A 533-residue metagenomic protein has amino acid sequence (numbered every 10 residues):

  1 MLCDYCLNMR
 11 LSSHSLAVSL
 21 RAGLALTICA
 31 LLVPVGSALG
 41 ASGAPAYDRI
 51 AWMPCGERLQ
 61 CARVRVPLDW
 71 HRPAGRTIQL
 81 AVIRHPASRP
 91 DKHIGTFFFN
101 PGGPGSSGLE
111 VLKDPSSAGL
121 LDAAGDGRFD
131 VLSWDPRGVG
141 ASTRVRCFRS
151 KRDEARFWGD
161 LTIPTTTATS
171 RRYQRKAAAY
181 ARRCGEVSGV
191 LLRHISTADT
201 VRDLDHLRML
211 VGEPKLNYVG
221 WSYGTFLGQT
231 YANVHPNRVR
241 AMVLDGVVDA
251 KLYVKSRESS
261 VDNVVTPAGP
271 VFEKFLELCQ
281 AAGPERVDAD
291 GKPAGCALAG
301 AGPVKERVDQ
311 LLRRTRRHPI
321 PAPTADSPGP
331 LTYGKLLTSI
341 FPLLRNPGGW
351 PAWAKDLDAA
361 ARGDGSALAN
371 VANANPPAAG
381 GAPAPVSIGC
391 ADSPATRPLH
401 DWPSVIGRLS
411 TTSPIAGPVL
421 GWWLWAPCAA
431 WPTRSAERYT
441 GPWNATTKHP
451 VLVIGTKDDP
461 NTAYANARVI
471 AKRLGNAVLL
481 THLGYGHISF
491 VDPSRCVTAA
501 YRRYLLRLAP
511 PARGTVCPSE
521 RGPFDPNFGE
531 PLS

Functional and structural regions predicted by a protein language model:
C3-C6, C29: Cysteine-centered motifs
R10-A41, V64, L204: Secretory targeting and sorting signals
S42-K335, S387-G389, S393-S533: Gly/Pro-rich cap/lid or specificity-loop segments adjacent to the active site
I320-L337, R345-G349, P376-P383: Structural motif
L344-D358, A395-H400, A509: Short helix-capping/linker segments at secondary-structure and domain boundaries
R362-S393, R397-W402: Long, low-complexity segments enriched in small/aliphatic residues
